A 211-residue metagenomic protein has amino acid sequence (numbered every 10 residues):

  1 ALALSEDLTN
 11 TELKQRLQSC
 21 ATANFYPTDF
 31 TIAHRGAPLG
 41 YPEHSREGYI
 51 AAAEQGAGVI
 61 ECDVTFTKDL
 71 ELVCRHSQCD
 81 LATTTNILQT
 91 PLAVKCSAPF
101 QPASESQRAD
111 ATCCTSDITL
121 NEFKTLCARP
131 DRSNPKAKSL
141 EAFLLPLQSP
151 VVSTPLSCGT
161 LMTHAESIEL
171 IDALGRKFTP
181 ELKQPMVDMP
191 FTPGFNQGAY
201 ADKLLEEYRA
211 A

Functional and structural regions predicted by a protein language model:
A1-A211: Phosphate-group recognition and catalysis centered on beta-loop-alpha active-site segments
